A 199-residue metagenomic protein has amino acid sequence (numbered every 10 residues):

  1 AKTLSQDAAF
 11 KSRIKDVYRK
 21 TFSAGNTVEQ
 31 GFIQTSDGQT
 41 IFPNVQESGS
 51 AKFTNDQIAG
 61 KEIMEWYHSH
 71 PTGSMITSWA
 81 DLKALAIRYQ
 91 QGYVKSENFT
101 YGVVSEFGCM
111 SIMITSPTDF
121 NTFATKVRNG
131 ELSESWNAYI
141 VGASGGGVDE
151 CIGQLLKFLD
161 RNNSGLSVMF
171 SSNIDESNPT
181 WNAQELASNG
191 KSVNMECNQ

Functional and structural regions predicted by a protein language model:
A1, S50-E65, S69-Q199: Active-site-proximal loop/helix of nucleotide/amide-processing enzymes and allied scaffolds
A1-I33, W181-Q199: Low-complexity, glycine/serine/proline-rich disordered segments that function as export/translocation leaders
E29-S36, T100-V104: Short beta-strand scaffold segments in enzyme catalytic cores
Q39-N44: Surface-exposed loop/edge segments in extracytoplasmic proteins
Q46-S48: Short, solvent-exposed loop/turn segments in extracellular or other extracytoplasmic domains
